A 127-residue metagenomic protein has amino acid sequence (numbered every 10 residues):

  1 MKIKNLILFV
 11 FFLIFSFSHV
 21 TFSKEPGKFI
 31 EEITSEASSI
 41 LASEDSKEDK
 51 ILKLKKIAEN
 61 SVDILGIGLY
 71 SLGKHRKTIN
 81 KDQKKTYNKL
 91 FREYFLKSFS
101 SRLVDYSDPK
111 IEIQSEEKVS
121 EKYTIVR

Functional and structural regions predicted by a protein language model:
M1-I7: Bacterial N-terminal signal peptides that target proteins for export
L8, E48, S120-Y123: A broad, structure-centric signal for solvent-exposed, well-ordered loop/edge residues that line or flank functional
F9-S16: Bacterial N-terminal signal peptides
F17-S23: Sec/Tat signal peptide C-region and signal peptidase I cleavage site
E25-F99: Early exported N-terminus immediately downstream of N-terminal targeting peptides
K97-R127: Surface-exposed, charged secondary-structure patches
